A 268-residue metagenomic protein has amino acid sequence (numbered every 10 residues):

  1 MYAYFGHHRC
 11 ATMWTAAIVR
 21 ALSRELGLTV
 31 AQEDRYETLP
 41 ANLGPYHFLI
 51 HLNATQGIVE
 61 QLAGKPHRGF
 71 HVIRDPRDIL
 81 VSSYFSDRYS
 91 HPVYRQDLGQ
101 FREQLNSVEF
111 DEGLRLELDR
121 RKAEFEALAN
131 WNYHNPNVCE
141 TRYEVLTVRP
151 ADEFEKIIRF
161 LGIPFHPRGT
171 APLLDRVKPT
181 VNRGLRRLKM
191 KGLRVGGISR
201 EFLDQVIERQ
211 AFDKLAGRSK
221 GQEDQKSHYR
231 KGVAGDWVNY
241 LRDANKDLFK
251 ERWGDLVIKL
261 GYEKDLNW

Functional and structural regions predicted by a protein language model:
M1-T141, H166, E223-D224, R230-W268: PAPS-dependent sulfotransferase catalytic domain
T29-L43, N137-N239, D243: The conserved 3'-phosphoadenosine-5'-phosphosulfate
